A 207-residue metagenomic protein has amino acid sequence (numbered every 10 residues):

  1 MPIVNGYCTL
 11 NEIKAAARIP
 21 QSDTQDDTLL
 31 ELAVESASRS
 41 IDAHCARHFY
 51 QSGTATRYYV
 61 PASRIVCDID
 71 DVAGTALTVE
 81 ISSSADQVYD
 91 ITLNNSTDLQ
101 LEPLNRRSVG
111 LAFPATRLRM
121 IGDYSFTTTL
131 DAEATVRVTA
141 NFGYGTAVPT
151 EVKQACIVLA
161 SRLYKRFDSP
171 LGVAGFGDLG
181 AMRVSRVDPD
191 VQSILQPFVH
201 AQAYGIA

Functional and structural regions predicted by a protein language model:
M1-A207: Divalent metal-cofactor coordination and adjacent catalytic microenvironments
